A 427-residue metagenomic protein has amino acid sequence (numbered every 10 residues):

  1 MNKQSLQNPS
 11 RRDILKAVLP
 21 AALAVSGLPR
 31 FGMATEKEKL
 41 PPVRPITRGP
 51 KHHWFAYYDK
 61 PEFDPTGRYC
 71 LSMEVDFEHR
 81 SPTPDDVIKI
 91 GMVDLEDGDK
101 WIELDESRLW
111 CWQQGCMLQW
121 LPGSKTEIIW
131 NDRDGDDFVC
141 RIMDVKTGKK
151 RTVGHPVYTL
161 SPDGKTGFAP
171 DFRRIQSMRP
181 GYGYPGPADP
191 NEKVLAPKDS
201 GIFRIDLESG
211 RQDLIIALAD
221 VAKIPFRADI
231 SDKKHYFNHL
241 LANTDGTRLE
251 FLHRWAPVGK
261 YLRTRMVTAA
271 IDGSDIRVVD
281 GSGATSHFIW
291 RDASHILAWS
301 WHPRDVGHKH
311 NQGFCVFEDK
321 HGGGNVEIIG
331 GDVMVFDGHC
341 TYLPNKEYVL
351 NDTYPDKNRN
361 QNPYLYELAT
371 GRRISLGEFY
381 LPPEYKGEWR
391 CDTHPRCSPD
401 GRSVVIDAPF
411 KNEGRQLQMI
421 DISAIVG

Functional and structural regions predicted by a protein language model:
N2-Q7, D13-A34: N-terminal export signals
E38-A56, G91-Q113, V145-V157, G210-H235 (+4 more regions): Multi-bladed beta-propeller domains
H52-Y69, L104-I128, G154-T166, P170 (+5 more regions): Conserved beta-propeller blade repeats
M73-D86, F172-K198, H253-L262, W301-K309 (+2 more regions): Short, conserved, GDST-rich strand-edge loop motifs in beta-rich repeat architectures
D85-K89, D136-R141, D199-G201, K260-M266 (+3 more regions): Structural motif
G115, N131-G201, A217-F226: Asp-box/WD-like beta-propeller blade repeats and closely related beta-sheet repeat scaffolds
H295, S300-T341: Eukaryotic tandem repeat interaction scaffolds
R396-G427: Blade-level signature of beta-propeller repeat domains, shared across WD40, Kelch, NHL, RCC1 and BNR/Asp-box propellers
